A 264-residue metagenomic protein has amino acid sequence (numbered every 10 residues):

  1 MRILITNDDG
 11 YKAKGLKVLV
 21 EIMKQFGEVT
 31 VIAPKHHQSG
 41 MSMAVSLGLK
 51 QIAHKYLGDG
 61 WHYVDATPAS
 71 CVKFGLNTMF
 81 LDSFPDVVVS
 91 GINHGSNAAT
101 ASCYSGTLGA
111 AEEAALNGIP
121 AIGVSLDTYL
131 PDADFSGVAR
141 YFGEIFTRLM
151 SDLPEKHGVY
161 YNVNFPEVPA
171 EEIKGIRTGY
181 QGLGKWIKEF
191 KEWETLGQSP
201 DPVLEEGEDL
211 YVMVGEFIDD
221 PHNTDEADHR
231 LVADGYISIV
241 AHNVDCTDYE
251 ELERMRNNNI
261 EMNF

Functional and structural regions predicted by a protein language model:
I3, K14-N77, F84: A cross-family phosphate/adenosyl-ligand binding-site feature
D9-K17, G207: Short acidic, Gly/Ser-rich segments with clustered Asp/Glu that frequently serve as metal-coordination loops in enzyme
T30-I32, H62, I122-V124, Y161-V163 (+1 more regions): Hydrophobic/aromatic beta-strand patches that form the interior of the parallel beta-sheet core in alpha/beta enzyme
S96-S105: Glycine/threonine-rich flexible loop motifs
Y104-L130: Short, acidic/small-residue loops that bind anionic groups at enzyme active sites
I122-R148: Short, glycine-/small-residue-rich phosphate/pyrophosphate-handling segment
A139-F264: Electrostatically charged, flexible surface regions
